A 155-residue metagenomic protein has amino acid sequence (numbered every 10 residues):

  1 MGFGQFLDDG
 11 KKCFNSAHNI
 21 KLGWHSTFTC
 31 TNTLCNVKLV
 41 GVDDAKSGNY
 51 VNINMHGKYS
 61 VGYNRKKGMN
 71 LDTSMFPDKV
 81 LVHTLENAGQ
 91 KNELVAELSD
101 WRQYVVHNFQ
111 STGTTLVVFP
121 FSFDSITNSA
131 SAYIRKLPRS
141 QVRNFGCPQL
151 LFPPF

Functional and structural regions predicted by a protein language model:
M1-L71: Extracellular hydrolytic enzyme modules, especially secreted metalloproteases of the metzincin/thermolysin-like class
G41-F155: Extracellular low-complexity, Gly/Ser/Thr-rich intrinsically disordered linkers and protease-sensitive activation/hinge
